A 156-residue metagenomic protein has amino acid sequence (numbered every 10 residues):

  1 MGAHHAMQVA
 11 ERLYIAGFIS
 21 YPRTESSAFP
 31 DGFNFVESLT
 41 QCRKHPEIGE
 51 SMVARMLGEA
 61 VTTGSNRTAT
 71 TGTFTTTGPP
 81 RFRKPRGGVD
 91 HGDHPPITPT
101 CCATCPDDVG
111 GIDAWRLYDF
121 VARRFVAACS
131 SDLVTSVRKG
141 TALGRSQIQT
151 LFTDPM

Functional and structural regions predicted by a protein language model:
M1-M156: Core catalytic DNA strand-manipulation module of type IA topoisomerases
